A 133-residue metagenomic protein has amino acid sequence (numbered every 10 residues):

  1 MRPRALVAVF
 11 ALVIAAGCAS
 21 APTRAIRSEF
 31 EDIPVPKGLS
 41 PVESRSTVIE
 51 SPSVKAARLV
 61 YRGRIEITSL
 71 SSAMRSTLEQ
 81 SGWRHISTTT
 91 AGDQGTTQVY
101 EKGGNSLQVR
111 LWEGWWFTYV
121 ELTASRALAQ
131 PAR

Functional and structural regions predicted by a protein language model:
M1-A8: Bacterial N-terminal signal peptides that target proteins for export
I14-G17: C-terminal motif of bacterial Sec signal peptides marking the signal peptidase cleavage site
A19-R133: An acidic-aromatic pocket/loop used at catalytic or ligand-binding sites
